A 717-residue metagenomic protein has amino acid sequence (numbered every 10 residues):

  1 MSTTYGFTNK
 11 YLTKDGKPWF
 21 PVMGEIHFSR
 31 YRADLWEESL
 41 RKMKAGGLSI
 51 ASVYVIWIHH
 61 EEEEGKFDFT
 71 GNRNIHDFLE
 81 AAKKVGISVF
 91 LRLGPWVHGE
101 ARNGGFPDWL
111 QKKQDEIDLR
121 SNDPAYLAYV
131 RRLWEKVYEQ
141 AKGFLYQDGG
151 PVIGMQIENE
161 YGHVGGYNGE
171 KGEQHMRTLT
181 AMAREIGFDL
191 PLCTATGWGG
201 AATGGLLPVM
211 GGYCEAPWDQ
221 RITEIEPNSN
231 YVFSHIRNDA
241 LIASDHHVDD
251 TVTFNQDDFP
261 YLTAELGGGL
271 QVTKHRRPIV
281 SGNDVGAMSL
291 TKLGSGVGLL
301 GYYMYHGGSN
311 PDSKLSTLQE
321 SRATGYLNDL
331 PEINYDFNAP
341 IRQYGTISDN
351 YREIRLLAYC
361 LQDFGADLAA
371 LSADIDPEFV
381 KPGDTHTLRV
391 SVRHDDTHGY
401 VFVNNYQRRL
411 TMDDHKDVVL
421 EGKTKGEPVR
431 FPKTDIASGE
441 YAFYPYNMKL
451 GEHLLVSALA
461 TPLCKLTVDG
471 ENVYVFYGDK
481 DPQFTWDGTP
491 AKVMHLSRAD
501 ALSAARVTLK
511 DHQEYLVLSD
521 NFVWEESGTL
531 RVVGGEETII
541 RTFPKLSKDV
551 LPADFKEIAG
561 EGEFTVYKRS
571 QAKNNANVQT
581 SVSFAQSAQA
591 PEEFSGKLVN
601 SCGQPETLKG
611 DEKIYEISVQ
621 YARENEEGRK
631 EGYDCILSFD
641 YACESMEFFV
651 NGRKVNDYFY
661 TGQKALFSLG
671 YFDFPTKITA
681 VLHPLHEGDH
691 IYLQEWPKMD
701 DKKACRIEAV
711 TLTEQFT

Functional and structural regions predicted by a protein language model:
M1-I50, E80, V710: N-terminal carbohydrate-binding accessory modules
S2-G6, K14, D34-S39, S438-V473 (+7 more regions): Extended carbohydrate-recognition surfaces in non-catalytic/accessory domains of CAZymes and lectin-like proteins
D15, K425, D487-G488, F649-V655: Short strand-turn-strand beta-turns centered on an Asx-Gly dipeptide
K17, Y54-H59, E63-K66, G71 (+3 more regions): Aromatic- and acidic-residue-enriched carbohydrate-binding clefts of CAZyme catalytic domains
W36-R102, T180, R184: Aromatic-lined substrate-binding rim segments of carbohydrate-active enzymes
K84-F90, V97-I242, V248-V272, V297 (+1 more regions): Active-site region of glycoside hydrolase catalytic domains
Y126-K142, D148-I153, I157, G162 (+9 more regions): Carbohydrate-binding surfaces of carbohydrate-active enzymes
E627-V650, Y658-F659, V681: Aromatic-lined ligand-binding clefts that engage carbohydrates, nucleic acids, or primary amines
